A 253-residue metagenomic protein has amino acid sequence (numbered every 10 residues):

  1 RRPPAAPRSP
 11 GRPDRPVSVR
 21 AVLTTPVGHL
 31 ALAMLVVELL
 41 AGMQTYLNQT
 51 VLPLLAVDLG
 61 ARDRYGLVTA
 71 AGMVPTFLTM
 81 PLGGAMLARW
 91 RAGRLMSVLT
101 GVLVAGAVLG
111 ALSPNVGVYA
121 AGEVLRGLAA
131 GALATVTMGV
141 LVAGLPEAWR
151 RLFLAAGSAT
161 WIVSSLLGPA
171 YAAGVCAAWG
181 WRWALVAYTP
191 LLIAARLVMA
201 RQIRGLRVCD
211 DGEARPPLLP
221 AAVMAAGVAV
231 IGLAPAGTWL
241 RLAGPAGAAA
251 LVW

Functional and structural regions predicted by a protein language model:
R1-M43: Cytosolic juxtamembrane N-terminal segment immediately preceding the first transmembrane helix of multi-pass
P4, S9-P10, R20, V68-A71 (+2 more regions): Localized chelating/binding microdomains that coordinate divalent metal ions or stabilize phosphate-bearing
A21-T25, H29, D63-R64, R91 (+5 more regions): Juxtamembrane/transmembrane-helix boundary motifs in multi-pass membrane proteins
P26-T69, P75, T79-G83: Extracytoplasmic
L32-V36, L99-G101, V163, P220-A229: Alpha-helical transmembrane segments
V37-A41, R126, A130, M224-V228: Hydrophobic transmembrane alpha-helices of secondary-active solute transporters
F77, P81-G84, A88-D211: Helix-loop-helix hairpins in multi-pass membrane proteins, especially solute transporters
A177-W253: Hydrophobic transmembrane-helix bundles of small-molecule transporters
